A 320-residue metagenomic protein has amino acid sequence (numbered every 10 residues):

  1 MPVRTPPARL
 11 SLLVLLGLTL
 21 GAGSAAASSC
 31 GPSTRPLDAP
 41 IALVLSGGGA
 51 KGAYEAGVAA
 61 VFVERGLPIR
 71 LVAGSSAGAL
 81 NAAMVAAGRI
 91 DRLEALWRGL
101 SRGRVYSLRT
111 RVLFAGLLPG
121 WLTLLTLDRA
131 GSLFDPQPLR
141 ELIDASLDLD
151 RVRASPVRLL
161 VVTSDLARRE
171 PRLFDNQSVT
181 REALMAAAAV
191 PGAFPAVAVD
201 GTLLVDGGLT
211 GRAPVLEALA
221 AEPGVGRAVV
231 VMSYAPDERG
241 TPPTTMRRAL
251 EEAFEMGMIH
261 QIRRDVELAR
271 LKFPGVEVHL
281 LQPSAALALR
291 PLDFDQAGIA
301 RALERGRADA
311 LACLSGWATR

Functional and structural regions predicted by a protein language model:
M1-L12: Bacterial N-terminal signal peptides that target proteins for export
S11-A22: Bacterial N-terminal signal peptides
A25-A27: Boundary at the C-terminal end of the N-terminal hydrophobic targeting segment
S29-G31: Sequence contexts marking disulfide-bonded cysteines in secreted/extracellular proteins
L37-I41, G49-S132, P136-Q137, I143 (+3 more regions): Patatin-like phospholipase
T110-V231, E238, K272-A286, P291-G316: Active-site-adjacent alpha/beta core region of enzyme catalytic domains
P242-R264: Acidic, Ser/Thr-rich peripheral helices and adjacent loops at domain boundaries
